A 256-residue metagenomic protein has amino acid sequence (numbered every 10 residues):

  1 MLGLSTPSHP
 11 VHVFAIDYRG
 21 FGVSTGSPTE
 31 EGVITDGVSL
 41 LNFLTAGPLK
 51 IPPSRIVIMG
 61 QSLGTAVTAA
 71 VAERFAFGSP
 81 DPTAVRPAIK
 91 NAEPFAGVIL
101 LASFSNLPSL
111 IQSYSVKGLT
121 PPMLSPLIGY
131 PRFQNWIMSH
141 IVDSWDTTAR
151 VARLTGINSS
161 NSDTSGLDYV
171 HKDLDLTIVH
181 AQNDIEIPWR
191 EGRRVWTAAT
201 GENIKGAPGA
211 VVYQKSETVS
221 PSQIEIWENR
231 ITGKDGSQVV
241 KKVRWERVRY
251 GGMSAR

Functional and structural regions predicted by a protein language model:
M1-F43, A66: Membrane-embedded segments
L49-S62: Alpha/beta-hydrolase fold nucleophile elbow
G60-A72, E186: Glycine-rich nucleophile elbow surrounding the catalytic serine of serine-hydrolase chemistry
A70-S165: Hydrolase active-site cap/lid region
T147-A149, L174, P188-G201, A207-A210 (+1 more regions): Short alpha-helix in the alpha/beta-hydrolase fold that links the catalytic acid
L154, Y169-D173, T177-H180, D184: Short beta-strand/loop motif that positions the catalytic acidic residue of the alpha/beta-hydrolase fold
N183-I187, E202, G252: Acidic catalytic loop of the alpha/beta-hydrolase fold
